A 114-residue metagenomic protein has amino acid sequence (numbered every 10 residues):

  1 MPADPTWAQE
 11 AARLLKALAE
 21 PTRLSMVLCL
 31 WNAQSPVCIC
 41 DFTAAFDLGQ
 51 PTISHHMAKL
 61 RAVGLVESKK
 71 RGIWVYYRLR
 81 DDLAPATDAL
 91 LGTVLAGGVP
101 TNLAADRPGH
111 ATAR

Functional and structural regions predicted by a protein language model:
M1-E10, N32, D81-R114: Amphipathic alpha-helical dimerization/coiled-coil segments that flank or bridge DNA-binding/regulatory modules
M1-T6, E10, P36-H56, E67 (+1 more regions): Short amphipathic alpha-helical interaction elements located at domain edges and within/adjacent to intrinsically
Q9-G49, W74-L83: N-terminal helix-turn-helix DNA-binding core of bacterial DNA-binding proteins
A19, P51-H56, Y77, D88 (+1 more regions): Catalytic cores of transferase enzymes with a strong primary signal for eukaryotic protein kinases
L28, S54-A58, I73: Base-recognition residues in the alpha-helical recognition helix of bacterial helix-turn-helix
A44, R61-A62: Alpha-helical residues within the helix-turn-helix
A62-R71, R78: Beta-hairpin "wing" of winged helix-turn-helix
